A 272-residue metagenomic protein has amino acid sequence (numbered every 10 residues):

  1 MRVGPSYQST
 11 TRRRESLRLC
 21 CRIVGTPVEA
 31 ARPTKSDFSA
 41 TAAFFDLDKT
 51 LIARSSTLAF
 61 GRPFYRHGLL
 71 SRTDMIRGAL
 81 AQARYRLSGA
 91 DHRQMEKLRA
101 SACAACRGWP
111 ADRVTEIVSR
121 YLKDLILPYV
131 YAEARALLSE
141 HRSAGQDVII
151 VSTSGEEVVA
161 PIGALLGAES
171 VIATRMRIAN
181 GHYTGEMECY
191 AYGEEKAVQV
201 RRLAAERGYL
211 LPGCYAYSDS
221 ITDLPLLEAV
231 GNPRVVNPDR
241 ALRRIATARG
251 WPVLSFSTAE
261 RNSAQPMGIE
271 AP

Functional and structural regions predicted by a protein language model:
G4-P5, E15: Intrinsic low-complexity/disordered segments
R13-S16, C20-T34, F38-A40, E116 (+1 more regions): C-terminal cap/substrate-recognition subdomain and adjoining C-terminal extension of metal-dependent phosphatase-like
A30-A90: Active-site neighborhood of HAD-like aspartate-dependent phosphohydrolases
S56-T57, L69-E140: A metal-dependent, Asp-based hydrolase signature
